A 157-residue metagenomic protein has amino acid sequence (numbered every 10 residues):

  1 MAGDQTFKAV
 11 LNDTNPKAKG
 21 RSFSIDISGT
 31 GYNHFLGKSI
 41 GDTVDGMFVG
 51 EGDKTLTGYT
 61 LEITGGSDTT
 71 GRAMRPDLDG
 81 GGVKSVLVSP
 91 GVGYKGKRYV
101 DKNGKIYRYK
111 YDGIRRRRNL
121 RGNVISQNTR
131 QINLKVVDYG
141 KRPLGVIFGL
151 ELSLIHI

Functional and structural regions predicted by a protein language model:
M1-A2, A73: N-terminal short leaders/motifs
A2-D68: Ribosome large-subunit tunnel/peptidyl-transferase-proximal elements
L36-G37, V124, G149: Glycine-centered secondary-structure boundary/capping sites
G66-G71, Y139: Short, conserved beta-turn/loop elements at beta-strand boundaries and strand-helix junctions
R72-R75, P143-L150: Short, charged, solvent-exposed linker or helix-capping segments at domain edges/interfaces that act as flexible hinges
R75-K141: Glycine- and charge-enriched low-complexity intrinsically disordered segments
I155-I157: Conserved small/polar residues in nucleotide/adenosyl-binding loops
